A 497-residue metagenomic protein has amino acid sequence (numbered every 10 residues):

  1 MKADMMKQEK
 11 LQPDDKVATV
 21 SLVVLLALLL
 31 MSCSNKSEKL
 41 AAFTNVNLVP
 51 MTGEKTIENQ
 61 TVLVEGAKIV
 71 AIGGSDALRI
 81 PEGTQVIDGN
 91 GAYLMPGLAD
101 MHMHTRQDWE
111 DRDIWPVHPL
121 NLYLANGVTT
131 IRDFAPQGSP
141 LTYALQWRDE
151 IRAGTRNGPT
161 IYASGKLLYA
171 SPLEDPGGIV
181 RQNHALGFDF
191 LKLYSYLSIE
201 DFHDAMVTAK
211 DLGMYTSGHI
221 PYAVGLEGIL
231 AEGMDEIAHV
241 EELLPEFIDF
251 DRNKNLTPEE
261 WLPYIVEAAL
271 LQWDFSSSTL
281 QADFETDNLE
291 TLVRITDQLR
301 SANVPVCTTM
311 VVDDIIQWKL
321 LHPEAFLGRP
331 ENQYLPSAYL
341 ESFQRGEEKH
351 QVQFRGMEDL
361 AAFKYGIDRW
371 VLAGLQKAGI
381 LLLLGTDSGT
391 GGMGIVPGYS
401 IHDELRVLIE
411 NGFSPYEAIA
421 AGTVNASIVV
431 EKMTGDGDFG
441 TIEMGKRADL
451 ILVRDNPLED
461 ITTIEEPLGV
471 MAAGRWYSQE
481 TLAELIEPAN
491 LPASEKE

Functional and structural regions predicted by a protein language model:
M1-K16: N-terminal secretory signal peptides that target proteins for export/translocation
M31-S32: C-terminal motif of bacterial Sec signal peptides marking the signal peptidase cleavage site
K39, L48, G53-M95: Histidine-rich, glycine-flanked metal-binding segment
L48-T61, G74-D76, V396, S414-I419 (+1 more regions): Acidic, glycine-enriched loop/beta-strand segments at the rims of small-molecule binding/catalytic pockets
A92-T155, S171, L226-G233, I237-E242 (+1 more regions): Metal-associated gating/positioning segment near the N- to mid-region
P119-P140, G158-K166, H184-L197, M214-S217 (+4 more regions): Divalent metal-dependent hydrolysis catalytic cores, especially in the metallo-beta-lactamase
K166-Y215, L262-F284: Active-site gating/metal-coordination segments in enzymes
I179-L186, L243, F247-R406, E410-N411: Active-site neighborhoods of metal-dependent hydrolases
